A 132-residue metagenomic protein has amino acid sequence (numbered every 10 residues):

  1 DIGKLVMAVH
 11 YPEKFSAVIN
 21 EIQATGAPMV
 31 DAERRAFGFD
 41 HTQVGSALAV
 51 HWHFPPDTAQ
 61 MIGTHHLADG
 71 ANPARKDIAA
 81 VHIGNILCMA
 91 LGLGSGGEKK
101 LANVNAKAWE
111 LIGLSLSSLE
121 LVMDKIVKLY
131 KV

Functional and structural regions predicted by a protein language model:
D1-V132: Metal-dependent nucleotide-binding catalytic modules
